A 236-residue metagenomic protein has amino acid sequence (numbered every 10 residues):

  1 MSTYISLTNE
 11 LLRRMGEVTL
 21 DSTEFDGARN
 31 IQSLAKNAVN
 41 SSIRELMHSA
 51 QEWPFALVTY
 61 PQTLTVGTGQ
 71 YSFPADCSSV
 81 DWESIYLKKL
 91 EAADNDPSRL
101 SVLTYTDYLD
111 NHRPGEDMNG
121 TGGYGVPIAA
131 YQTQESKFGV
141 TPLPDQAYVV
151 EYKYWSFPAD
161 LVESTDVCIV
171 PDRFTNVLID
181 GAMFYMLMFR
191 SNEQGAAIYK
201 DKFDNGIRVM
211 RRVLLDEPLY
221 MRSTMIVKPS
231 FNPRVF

Functional and structural regions predicted by a protein language model:
M1-F236: Glycine-enriched, solvent-exposed interface loops adjoining structured elements
